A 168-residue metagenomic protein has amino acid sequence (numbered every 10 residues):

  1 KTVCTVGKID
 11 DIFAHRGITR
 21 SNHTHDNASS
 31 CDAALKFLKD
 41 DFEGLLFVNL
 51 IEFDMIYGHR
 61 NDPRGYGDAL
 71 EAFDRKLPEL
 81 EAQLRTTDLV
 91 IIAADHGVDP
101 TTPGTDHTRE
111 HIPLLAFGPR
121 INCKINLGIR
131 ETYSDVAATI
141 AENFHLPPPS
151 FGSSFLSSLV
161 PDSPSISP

Functional and structural regions predicted by a protein language model:
K1-P168: Feature captures the catalytic ectodomains and active-site-proximal regions of enzymes that hydrolyze or transfer
